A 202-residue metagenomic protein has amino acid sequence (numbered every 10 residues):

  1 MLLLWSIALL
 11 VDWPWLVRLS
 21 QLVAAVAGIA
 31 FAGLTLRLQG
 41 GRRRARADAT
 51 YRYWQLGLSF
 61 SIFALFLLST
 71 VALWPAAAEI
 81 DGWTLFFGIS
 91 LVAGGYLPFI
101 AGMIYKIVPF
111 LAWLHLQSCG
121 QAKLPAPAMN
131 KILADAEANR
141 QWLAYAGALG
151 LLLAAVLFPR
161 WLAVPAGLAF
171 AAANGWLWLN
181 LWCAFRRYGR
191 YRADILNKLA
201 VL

Functional and structural regions predicted by a protein language model:
M1-L202: Hydrophobic alpha-helical transmembrane segments of multi-pass integral membrane proteins
